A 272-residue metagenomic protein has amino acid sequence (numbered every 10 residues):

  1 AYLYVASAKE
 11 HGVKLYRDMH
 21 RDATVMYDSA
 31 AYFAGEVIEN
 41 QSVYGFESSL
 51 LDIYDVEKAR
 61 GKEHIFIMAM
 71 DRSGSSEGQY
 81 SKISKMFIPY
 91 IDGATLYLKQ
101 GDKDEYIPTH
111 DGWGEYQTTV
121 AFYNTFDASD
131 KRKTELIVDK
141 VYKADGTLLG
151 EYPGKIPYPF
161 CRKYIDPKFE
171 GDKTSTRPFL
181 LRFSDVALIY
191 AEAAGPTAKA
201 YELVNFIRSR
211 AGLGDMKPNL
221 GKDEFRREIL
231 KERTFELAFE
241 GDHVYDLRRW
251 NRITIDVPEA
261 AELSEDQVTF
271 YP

Functional and structural regions predicted by a protein language model:
A1-G78, D127-P272: Acidic/polar-rich alpha-helix caps and helix-coil junctions
Y16, Y97, E105, Y116-T118 (+1 more regions): Intrinsically disordered, low-complexity, compositionally biased regions/tails
I67, L96, P108-I137: Active-site core of glycosidic bond-cleaving carbohydrate-active enzymes
S81-I83: Domain-scale macromolecular recognition modules
K85-G112: Short, cationic low-complexity segments
Y90, T118-T119, P272: Helix N-cap / beta->alpha transition motif
